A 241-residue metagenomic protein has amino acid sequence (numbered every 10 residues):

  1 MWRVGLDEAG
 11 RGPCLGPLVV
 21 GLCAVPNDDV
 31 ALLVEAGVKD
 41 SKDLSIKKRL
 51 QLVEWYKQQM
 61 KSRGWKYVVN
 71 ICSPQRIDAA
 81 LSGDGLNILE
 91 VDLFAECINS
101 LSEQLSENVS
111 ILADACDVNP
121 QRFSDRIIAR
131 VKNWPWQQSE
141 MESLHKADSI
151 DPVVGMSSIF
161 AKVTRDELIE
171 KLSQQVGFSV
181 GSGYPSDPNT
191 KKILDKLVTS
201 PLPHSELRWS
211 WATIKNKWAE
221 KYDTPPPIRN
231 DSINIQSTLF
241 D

Functional and structural regions predicted by a protein language model:
M1-D241: RNase H-like, Mg2+-dependent phosphodiesterase core, and more generally RNA phosphate-backbone-engaging helix-loop
